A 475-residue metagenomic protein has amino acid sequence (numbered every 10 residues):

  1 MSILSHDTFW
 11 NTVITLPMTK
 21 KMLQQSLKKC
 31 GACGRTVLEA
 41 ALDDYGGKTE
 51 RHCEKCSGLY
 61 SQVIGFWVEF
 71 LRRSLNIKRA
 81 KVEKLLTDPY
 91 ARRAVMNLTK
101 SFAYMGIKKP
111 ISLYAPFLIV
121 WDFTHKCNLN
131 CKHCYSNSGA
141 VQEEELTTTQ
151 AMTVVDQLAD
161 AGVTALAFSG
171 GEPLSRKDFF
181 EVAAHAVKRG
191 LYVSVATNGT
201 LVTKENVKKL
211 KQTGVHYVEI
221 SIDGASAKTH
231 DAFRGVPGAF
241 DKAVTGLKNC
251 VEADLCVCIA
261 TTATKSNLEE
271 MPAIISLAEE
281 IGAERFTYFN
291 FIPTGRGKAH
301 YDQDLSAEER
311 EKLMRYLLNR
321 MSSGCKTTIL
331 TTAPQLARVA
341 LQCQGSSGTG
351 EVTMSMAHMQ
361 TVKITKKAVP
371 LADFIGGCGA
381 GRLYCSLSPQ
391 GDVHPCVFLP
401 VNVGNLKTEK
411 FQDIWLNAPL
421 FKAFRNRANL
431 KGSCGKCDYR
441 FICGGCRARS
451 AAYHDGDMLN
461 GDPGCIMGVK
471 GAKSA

Functional and structural regions predicted by a protein language model:
S2-L27: Non-catalytic protein-protein interaction scaffold segments in large eukaryotic complex-forming proteins
V37-T213, L305-S306: Conserved alpha-helical substructure of the radical SAM core
E145-S306: Radical SAM/AdoMet-radical enzyme domain recognition
V154-G170, P419, R425-N426, N460-A475: Short Fe-S-cluster ligation motifs
D254, E308-P370, D392-G444: C-terminal accessory region of radical SAM enzymes
C378-R382: Short, small/polar residue-rich loop motifs at catalytic or cofactor-binding pockets
L387-S388: Short, acidic, Ser/Thr-enriched surface-loop or helix-capping motifs
A428-A475: Cysteine-cluster motifs in flexible loop/terminal segments that predominantly coordinate metals
